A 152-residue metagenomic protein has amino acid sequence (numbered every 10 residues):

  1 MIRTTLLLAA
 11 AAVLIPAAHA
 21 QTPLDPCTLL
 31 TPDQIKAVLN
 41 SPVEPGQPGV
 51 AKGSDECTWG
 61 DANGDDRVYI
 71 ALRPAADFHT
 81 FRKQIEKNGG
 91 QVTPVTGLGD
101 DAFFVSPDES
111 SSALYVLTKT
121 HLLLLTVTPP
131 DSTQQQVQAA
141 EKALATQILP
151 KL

Functional and structural regions predicted by a protein language model:
M1, Q34, D77-F81, Q136: Exposed alpha-helical structural elements
M1-L6, P23: Short, basic/polar N-terminal leader/transit segment immediately after the initiator methionine
T4-A18: Sec-dependent N-terminal signal peptides
H19-S54, T58, Q91, Q136-L152: N-terminal "mature-domain start" segment
Q21-P23, T93-L152: A short, solvent-exposed beta-edge/loop patch
A37-E109: Short, solvent-exposed recognition patches
